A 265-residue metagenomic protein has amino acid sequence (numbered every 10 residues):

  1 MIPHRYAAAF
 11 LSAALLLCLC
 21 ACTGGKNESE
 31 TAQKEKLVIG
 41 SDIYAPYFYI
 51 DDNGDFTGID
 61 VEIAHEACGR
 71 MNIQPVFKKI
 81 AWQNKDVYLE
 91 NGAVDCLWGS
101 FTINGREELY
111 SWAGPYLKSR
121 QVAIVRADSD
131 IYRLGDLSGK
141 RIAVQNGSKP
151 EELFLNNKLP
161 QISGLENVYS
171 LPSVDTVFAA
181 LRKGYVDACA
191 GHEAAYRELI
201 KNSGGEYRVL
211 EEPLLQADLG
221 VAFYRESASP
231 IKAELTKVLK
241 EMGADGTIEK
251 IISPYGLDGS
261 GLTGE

Functional and structural regions predicted by a protein language model:
C18-A21: C-terminal motif of bacterial Sec signal peptides marking the signal peptidase cleavage site
T23, V61-R70, I131, G135-D136 (+2 more regions): Extended ligand-binding regions for polar small-molecule ligands
E28-S100, S170, E234: Extracytoplasmic small-molecule ligand-binding "clamshell" domains of the periplasmic binding protein/Venus flytrap
S41-I43, K118-V125, K201-K240, D258-E265: Periplasmic-binding protein-like
I43-Y44, D52-D55, F101-I103, R126-D130 (+2 more regions): Short coil/turn segments
I50-N53, A64-I73, P150-L171, I200-G204 (+1 more regions): Ligand-binding cleft/hinge of the Venus flytrap
H65, G69, Q74-D136, R208-P213: Acidic, polar ligand-binding/catalytic clefts
N84-V87, S100-L109, L153-N156, A180-Q216: A ligand-binding cleft/hinge motif common to bilobed small-molecule-binding domains
